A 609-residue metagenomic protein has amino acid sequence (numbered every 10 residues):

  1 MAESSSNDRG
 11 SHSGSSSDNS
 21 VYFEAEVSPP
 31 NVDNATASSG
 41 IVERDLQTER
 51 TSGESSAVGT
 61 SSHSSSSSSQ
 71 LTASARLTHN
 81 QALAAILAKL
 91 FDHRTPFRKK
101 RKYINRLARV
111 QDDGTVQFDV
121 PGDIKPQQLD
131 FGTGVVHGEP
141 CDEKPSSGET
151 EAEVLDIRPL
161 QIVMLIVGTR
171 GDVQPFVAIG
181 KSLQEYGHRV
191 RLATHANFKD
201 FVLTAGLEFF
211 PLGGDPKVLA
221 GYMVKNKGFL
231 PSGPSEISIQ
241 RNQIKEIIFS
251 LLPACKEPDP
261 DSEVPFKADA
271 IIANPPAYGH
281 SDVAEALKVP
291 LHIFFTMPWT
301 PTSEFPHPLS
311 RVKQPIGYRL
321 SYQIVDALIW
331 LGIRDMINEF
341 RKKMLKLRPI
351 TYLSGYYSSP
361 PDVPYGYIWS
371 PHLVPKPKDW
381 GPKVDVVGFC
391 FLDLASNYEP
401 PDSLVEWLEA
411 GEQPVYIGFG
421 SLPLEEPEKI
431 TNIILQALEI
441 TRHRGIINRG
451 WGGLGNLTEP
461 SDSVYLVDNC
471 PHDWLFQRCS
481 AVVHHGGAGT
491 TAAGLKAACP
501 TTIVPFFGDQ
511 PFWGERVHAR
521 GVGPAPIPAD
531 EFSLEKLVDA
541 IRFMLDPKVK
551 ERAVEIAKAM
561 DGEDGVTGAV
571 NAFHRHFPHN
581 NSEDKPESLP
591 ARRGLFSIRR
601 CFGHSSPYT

Functional and structural regions predicted by a protein language model:
A2-P145, A196-R444, N456-E459, E551 (+3 more regions): Nucleotide-sugar-dependent glycosyltransferase catalytic domains
L155, L160, E409-P414, R444-H485 (+1 more regions): Donor nucleotide-activated moiety binding/catalytic core segment of transferases that use nucleotide-activated donors
I166-V177, P423: A short, glycine/small-residue-rich beta-strand->loop->alpha-helix junction that serves as a flexible
D172, I272, V467-E515: A donor-sugar binding/catalytic signature common to diverse glycosyltransferases and related nucleotide-sugar
S182, F201, V283, A437 (+3 more regions): Hydrophobic/aromatic ligand-binding patch that stacks against planar heteroaromatic rings of cofactors or nucleotides
G187-A196, R444-R449: Short internal beta-strands
F210-K217, F294-T296, G486, I503-F507 (+1 more regions): Short beta->alpha connector loops at strand-helix junctions that form conserved, small/polar/Pro-enriched
G508-A540, E551: Change "using UDP/GDP/dTDP sugars" to "using nucleotide sugars
